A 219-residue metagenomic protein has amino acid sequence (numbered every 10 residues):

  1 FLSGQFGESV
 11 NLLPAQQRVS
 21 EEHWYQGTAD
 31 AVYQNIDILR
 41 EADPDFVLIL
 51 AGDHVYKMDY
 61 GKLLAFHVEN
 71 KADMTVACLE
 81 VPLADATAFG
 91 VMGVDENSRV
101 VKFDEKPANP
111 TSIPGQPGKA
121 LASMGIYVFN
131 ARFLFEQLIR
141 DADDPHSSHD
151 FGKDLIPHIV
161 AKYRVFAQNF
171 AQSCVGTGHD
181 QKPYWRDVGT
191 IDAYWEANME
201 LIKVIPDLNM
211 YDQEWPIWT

Functional and structural regions predicted by a protein language model:
F1-E8, E96-K102, R164, I205-M210: Proline-centered turn/helix-capping motifs that create local helix->coil transitions or kinks
F1-F66, V94: Conserved N-terminal catalytic core of the sugar/cofactor nucleotidyltransferase
Y25, K57, V128, D150 (+1 more regions): Short aromatic/basic micro-patch
L50-G52, N130, T190: A secondary-structure boundary/capping signal
K57-R132: Conserved core of the sugar-phosphate nucleotidyltransferase
R132-T219: Left-handed beta-helix
